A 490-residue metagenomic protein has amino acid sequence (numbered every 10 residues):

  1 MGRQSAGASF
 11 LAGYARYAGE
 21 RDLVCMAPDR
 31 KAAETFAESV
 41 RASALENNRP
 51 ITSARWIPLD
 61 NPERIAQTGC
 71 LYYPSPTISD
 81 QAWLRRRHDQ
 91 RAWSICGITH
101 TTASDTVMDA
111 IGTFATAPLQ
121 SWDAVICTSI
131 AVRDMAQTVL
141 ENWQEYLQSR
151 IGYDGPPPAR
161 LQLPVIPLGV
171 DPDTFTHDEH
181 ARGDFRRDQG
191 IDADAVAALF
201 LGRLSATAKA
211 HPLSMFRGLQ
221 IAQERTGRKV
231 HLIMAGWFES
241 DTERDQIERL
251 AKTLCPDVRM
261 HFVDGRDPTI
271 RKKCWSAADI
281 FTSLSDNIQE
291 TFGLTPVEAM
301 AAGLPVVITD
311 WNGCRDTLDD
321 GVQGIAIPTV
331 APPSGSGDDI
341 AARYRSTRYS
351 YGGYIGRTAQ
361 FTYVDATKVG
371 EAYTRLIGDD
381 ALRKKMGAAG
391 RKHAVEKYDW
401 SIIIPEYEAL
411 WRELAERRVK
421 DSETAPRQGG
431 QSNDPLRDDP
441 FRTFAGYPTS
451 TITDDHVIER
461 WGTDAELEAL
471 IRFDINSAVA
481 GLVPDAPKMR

Functional and structural regions predicted by a protein language model:
A33-P118: Extended catalytic core of nucleotide-activated donor transferases of GT-like folds
A44-R49, M234-G236, R244-R266, I280: Nucleotide-activated donor-binding/catalytic signature segment of Leloir-type glycosyltransferases, i.e., the conserved
A131, G169: Carbohydrate-associated surface elements
S149-Y153, T176-I191: A short helix/loop element that forms part of the nucleotide-sugar donor recognition site in Leloir-type
D192-K209, F216, I233: Conserved donor-binding/catalytic core segment of Leloir-type glycosyltransferases
S276-T291, L304: Acidic donor-binding loop of glycosyltransferase active sites
P305-I308, L318, I325-A326: Short hydrophobic beta-strand element within catalytic cores of glycosyltransferases and related nucleotide-activated
S346-R490: C-terminal amphipathic helix plus adjacent low-complexity, charged tail appended to glycosyltransferase catalytic
